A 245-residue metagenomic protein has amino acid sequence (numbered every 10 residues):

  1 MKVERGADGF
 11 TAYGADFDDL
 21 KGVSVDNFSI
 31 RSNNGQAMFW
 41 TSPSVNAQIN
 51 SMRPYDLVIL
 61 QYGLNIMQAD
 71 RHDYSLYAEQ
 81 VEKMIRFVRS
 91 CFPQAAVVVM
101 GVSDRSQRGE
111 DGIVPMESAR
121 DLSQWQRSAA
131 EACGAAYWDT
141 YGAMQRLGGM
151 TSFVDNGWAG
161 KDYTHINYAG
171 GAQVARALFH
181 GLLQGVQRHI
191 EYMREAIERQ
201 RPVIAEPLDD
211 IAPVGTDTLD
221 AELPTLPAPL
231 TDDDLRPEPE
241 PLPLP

Functional and structural regions predicted by a protein language model:
M1-K83, P207-D210, D220-P227, T231-D234 (+1 more regions): Conserved SGNH/GDSL esterase-like catalytic core that processes O-acyl groups on lipids and polysaccharides
V23-S29, D56-Q61, A96-G101, A136-D139 (+1 more regions): Structural recognition of the beta-strand scaffold that forms the well-ordered cores of secreted hydrolase catalytic
A47-I49, F87, G181: A generic secondary-structure signal
V81-R86, S123: Generic structural signal for well-ordered alpha-helices, preferentially at hydrophobic/aromatic core positions
F87-V88, R127: Substrate-engagement module of ASCE P-loop NTPases
F92: Conserved phosphotransfer cores of two-component systems
S103-P229, D234-L244: Catalytic His-Asp segment of secreted/periplasmic serine-dependent ester chemistry enzymes
